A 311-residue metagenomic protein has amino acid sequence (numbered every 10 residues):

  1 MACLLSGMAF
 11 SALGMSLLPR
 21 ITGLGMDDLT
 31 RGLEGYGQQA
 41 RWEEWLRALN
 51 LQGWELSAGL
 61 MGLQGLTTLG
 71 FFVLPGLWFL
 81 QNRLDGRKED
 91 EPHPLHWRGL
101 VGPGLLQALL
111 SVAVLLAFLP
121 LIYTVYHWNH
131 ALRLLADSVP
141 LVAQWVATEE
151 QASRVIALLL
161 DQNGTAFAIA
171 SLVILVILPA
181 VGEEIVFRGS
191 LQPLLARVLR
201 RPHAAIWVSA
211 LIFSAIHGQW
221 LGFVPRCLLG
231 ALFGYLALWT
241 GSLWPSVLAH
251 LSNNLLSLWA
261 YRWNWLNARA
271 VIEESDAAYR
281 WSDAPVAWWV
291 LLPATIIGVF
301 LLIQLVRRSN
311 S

Functional and structural regions predicted by a protein language model:
A2-G25, L109-L134, Y235-L256: Hydrophobic alpha-helical membrane-insertion segments
L4-A9, F71-L77, L116-F118, A287-R307: Hydrophobic core of alpha-helical transmembrane segments in multi-pass integral membrane proteins
G14-G86, G104-L116, S138: Alpha-helical transmembrane segments in multi-pass membrane proteins
L17, I21, L251-S311: C-terminal membrane module of polytopic membrane proteins
G37-L63, V155-N163, I272-V286: Membrane-interface segments at the starts/ends of alpha-helical transmembrane spans
D90-L178: Juxtamembrane helix-loop-helix connectors linking adjacent transmembrane helices in multi-pass membrane enzymes
G182-V208, Y235-S242: Membrane-interface helix/loop boundary segments of multi-pass membrane proteins
I212-R280: Functionally important transmembrane alpha-helices
